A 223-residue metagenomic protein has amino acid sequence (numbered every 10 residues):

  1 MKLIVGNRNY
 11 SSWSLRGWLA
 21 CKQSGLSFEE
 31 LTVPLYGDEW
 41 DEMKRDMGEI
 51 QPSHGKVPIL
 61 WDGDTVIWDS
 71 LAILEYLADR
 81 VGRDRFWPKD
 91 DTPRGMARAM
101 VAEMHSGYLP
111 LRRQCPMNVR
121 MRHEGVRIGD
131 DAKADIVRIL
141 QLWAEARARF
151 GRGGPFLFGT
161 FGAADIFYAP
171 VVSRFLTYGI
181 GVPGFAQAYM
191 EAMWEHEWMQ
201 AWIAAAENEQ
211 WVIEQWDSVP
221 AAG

Functional and structural regions predicted by a protein language model:
M1-I128: GST-like domain detector, emphasizing the conserved glutathione-binding G-site in the N-terminal thioredoxin-like
M1-I4, I59, L157, R174-F175 (+1 more regions): A short, structure-level motif marking secondary-structure boundaries and short turns
P34-G37, Y189, E207: Conserved beta-strand edge residues that scaffold enzyme active sites
E39-D41, W194, V212-I213: Short Asp/Glu-rich motifs
A78, V171-V172, I203: Active-site-flanking alpha-helical
M104, Y108-E195: GST-like fold's C-terminal all-alpha helical module
A206-G223: Acidic/histidine-enriched, glycine/proline-rich intrinsically disordered or flexible terminal extensions
